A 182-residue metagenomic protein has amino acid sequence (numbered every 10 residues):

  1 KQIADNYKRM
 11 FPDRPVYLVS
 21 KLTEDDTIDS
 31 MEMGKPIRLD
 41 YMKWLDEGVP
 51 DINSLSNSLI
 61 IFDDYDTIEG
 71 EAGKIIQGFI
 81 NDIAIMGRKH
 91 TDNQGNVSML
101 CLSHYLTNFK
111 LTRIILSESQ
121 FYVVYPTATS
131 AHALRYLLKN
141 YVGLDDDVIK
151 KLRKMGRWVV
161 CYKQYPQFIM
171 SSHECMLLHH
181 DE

Functional and structural regions predicted by a protein language model:
K1-N6, K21-D25, R38-L144: Conserved P-loop NTPase motor cores
N6-Y17: Post-Walker A helix-loop "phosphate-sensing" segment adjacent to the P-loop in P-loop NTPases
P15, N57, F121, M155-W158: Short, surface-exposed beta-edge/turn micro-motifs
Y17, S98-L100, V159: A structural signal for isolated positions on well-ordered beta-strands in alpha/beta enzyme cores
D26-K35: Short, aromatic/basic amphipathic alpha-helical patches
G34-K35, D40-K43, L177-D181: Short, flexible N-terminal segments of the mature chain
P126, N140-V142, V148-K151, R157-V159: Accessory, usually C-terminal, subdomains that scaffold auxiliary metal cofactors
K154-E182: Conserved P-loop NTPase motor module
